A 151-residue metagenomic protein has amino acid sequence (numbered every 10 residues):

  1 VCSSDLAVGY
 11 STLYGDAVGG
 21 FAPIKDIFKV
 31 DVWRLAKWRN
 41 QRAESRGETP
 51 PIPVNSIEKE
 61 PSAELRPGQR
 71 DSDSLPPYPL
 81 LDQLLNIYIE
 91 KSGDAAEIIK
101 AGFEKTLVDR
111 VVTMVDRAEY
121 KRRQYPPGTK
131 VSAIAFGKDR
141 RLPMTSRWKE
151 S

Functional and structural regions predicted by a protein language model:
C2-S151: ATP/NTP-dependent adenylation/nucleotidyl-transfer catalytic domains that generate, transfer, or process NMP-activated
